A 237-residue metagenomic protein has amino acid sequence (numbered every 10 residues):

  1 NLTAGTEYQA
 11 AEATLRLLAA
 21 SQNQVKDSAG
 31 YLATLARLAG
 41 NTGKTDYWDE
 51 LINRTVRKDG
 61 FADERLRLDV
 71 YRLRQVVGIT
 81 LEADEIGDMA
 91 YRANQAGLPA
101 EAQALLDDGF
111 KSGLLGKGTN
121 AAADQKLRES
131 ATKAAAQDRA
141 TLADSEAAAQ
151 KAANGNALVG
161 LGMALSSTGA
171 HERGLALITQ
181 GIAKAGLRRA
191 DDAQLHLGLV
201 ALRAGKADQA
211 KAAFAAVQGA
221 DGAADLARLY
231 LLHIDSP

Functional and structural regions predicted by a protein language model:
N1-L2, D27-N41, D63-V76, E101-F110 (+3 more regions): Alpha-helical repeat scaffolds
G5-L17, V25-L32, T42-I52, D63-R67 (+6 more regions): Generic helix N-cap/helix-start motif at coil->alpha-helix transitions
A19, L35-L38, R57-K58, R74-Q75 (+1 more regions): Feature captures outer-membrane beta-barrel proteins of Gram-negative bacteria and organelles
Q22, T55-V56, R92-A93, L165 (+2 more regions): Residue at a conserved register position within TPR or TPR-like alpha-solenoid repeats
T55-D59, F110, A131, D235: Alpha-solenoid repeat junctions
A93, L105, G109-S112, K117-G118 (+1 more regions): Flexible, glycine-rich surface segments
A153-P237: C-terminal soluble interaction/assembly domains
